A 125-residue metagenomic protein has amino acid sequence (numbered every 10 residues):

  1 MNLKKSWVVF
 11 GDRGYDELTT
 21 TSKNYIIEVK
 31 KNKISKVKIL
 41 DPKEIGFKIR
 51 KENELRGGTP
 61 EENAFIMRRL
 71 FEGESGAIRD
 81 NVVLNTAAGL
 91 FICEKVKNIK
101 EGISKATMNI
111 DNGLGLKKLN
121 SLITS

Functional and structural regions predicted by a protein language model:
M1-S125: Glycine-rich anion-binding loops and their surrounding alpha/beta cores
